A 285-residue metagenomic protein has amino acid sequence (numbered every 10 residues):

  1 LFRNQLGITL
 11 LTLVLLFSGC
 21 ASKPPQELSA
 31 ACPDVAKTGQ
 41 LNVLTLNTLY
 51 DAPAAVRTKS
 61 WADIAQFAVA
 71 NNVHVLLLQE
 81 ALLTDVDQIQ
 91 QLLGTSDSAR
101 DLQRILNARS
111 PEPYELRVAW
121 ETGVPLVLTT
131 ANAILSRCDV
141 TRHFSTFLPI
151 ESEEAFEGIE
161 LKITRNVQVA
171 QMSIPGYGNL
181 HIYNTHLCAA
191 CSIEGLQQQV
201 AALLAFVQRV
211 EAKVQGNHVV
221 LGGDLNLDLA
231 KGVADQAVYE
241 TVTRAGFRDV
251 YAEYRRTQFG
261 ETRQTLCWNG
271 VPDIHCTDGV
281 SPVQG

Functional and structural regions predicted by a protein language model:
L1-T9: Bacterial N-terminal signal peptides that target proteins for export
F17-G19: C-terminal motif of bacterial Sec signal peptides marking the signal peptidase cleavage site
A21-K23: Bacterial signal peptide processing site
E27-V35, V56-R57, L82-N179: Structured beta-strand-rich core segments of catalytic domains in phosphoester-bond hydrolases
L41-T48, I64-G94, L135, A170 (+4 more regions): Active-site beta-strand/loop signature of hydrolases that rely on acidic residues for catalysis
T48-A52, A81-D85, E121-L126, V140-T141 (+4 more regions): Solvent-exposed loop/turn segments at secondary-structure junctions within structured extracellular/periplasmic domains
R57-I64, S98, L102, A131 (+2 more regions): Stable alpha-helical elements in mature extracytoplasmic
E112-S136, V214-G216, L227-G285: Active site of divalent-metal-dependent phosphoester/diester hydrolases
